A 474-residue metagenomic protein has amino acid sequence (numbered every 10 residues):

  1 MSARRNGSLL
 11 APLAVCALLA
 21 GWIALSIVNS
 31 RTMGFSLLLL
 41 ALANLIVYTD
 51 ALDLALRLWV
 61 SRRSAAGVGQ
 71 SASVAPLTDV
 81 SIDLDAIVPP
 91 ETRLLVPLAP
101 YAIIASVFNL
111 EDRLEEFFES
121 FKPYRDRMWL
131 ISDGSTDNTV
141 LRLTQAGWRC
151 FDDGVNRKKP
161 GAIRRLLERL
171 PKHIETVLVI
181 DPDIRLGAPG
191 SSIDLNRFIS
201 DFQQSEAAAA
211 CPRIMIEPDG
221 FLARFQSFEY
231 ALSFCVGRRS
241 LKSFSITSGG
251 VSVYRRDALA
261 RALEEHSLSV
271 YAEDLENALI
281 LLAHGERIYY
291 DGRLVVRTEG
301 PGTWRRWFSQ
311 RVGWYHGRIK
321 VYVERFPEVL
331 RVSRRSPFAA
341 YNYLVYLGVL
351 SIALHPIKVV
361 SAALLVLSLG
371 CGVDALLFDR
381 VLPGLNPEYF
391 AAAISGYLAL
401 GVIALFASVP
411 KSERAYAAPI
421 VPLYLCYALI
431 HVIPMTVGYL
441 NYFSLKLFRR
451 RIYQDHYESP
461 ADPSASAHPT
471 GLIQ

Functional and structural regions predicted by a protein language model:
M1-P12, A43, V47-A99, P327-Y343 (+1 more regions): Juxtamembrane C-terminal module of membrane proteins
N109-P123: Short, well-formed alpha-helical segments that are part of the catalytic scaffolds of diverse glycosyltransferases
R113-E116, D137-Q145, A188-P189: Acidic helix N-cap motif at the loop->helix transition within catalytic regions of sugar-transfer enzymes
S120, S132-L141, V155, I184-R185: A conserved acidic beta->alpha catalytic loop
V140-G161, R165, R169: Conserved donor nucleotide-binding strand/loop of the catalytic core
K158-A162, I174, L186-V270, V312 (+2 more regions): Long helical/loop segments within the catalytic core of UDP-sugar-dependent glycosyltransferases, especially the large
Y271-N277: Acidic donor-binding loop at a coil-to-helix junction in glycosyltransferase catalytic cores that engages
A278-V296: Catalytic donor-sugar/metal-binding loop of nucleotide-sugar-dependent glycosyltransferases
